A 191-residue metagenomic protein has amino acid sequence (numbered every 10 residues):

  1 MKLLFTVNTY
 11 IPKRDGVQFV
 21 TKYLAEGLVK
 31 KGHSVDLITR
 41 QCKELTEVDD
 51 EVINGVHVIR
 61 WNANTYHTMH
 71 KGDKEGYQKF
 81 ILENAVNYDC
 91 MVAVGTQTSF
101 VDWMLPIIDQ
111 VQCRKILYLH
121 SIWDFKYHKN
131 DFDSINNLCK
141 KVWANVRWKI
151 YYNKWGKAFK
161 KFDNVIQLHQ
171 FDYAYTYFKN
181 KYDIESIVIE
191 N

Functional and structural regions predicted by a protein language model:
M1-L45, D50-H57, V86, V111-C113: N-terminal subdomain of nucleotide-sugar transferases
K13, Y66-T68, T96-F100, C113-S134 (+2 more regions): A short, histidine- and acid-enriched strand-loop-helix "catalytic/donor-clamping" loop that lines the nucleotide-sugar
V17-Q18, E47-E51, G72-D73, W103-L105 (+1 more regions): Short aromatic-enriched loop/helix-cap "lid" or pocket-rim segments at secondary-structure transitions that line
I38, W61, Y118-H120, L168 (+1 more regions): Generic beta-sheet signal
L45, C90-Q112, L117-Y127, H169-Y175: An aromatic- and histidine-rich active-site surface loop
A63-A93, T98-P106, K149-K160: An amphipathic, basic-hydrophobic alpha-helix
Q110, I122-W123, N136-I166, Y173-A174 (+1 more regions): Membrane-proximal helix-turn-helix segments that form the acceptor-binding/catalytic region of lipid-linked
F171-D172, Y182, V188-N191: Short beta-strand->alpha-helix junction loop in the catalytic core of nucleotide-activated group-transfer enzymes
